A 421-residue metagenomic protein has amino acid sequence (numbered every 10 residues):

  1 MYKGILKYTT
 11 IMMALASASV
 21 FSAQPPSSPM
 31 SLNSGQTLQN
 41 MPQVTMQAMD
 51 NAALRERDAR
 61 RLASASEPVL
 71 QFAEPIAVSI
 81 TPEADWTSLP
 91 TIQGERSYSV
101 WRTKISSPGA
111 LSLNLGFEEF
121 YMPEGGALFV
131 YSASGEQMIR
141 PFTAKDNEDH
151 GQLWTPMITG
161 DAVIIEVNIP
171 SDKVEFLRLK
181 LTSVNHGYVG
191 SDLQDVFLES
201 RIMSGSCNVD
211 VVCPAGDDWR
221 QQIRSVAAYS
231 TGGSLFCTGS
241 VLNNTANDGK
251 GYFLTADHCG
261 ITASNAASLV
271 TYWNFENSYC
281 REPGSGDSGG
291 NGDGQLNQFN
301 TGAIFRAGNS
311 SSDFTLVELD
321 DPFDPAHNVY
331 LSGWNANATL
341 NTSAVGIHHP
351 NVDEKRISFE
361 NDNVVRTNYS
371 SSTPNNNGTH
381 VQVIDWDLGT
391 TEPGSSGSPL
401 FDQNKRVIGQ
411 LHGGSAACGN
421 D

Functional and structural regions predicted by a protein language model:
M1-F21: Gram-negative bacterial Sec-dependent N-terminal signal peptides
S22-W101, K145-N243: Protease-domain processing segments flanking chymotrypsin-fold serine proteases, especially trypsin-like
S107-N114: Extended extracellular/luminal ectodomain segments enriched in beta-structured repeat modules
Y121-E136: Short, surface-exposed beta-strand/strand-loop-strand elements in extracellular ectodomains
I158-I384: Serine endopeptidase catalytic core focused on the charge-relay Asp
S240-G251, G389-L411: Catalytic nucleophile loop of clan PA
A256-C259, P350-N351, P393, Q410-A416: Short beta->alpha transition motifs characteristic of CBS
A417-D421: A short, polar/charged loop-to-alpha-helix boundary motif
